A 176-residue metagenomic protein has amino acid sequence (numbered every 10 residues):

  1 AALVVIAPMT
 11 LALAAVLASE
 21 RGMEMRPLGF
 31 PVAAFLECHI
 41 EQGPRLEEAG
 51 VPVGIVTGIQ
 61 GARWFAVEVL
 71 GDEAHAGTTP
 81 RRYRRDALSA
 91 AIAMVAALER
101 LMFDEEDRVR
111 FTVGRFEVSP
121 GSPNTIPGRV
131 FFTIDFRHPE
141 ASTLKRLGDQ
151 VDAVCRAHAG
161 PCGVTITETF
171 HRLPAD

Functional and structural regions predicted by a protein language model:
A2-L11: N-terminal low-complexity segments that are often proline-rich with Ser/Thr-Pro
T10-S142, R172: Midchain, well-structured core segments that form catalytic/ion-binding scaffolds
A97, V154-A157: Solvent-exposed, charged/polar functional surfaces in cytosolic regulatory/catalytic domains
L147-V154: Short amphipathic alpha-helices in soluble, non-transmembrane regions that often serve as interface/regulatory elements
H158-G163: Flexible helix-coil linker/hinge segments at domain or subdomain boundaries
T165-D176: An extended, acidic, His-containing surface patch that forms the Zn2+-binding/catalytic region of metallohydrolases
